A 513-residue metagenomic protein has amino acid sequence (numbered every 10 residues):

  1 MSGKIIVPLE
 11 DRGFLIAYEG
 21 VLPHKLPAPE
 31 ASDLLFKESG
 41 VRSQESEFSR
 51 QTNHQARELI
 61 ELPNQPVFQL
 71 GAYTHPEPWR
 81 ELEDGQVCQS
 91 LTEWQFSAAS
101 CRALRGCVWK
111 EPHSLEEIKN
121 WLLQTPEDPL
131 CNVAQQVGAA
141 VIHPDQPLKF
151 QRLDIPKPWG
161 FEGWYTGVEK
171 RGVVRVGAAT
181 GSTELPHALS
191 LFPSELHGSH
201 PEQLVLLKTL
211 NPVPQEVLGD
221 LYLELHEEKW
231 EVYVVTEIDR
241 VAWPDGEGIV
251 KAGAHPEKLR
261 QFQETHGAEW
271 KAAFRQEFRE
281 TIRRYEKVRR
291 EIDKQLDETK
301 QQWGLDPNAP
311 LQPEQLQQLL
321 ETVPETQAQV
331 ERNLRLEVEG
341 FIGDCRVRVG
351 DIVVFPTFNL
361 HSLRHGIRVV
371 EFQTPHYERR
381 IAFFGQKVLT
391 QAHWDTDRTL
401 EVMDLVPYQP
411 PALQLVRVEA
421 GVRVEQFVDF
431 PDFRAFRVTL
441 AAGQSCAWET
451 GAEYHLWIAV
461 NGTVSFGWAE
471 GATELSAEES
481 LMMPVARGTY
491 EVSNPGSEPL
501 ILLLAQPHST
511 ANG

Functional and structural regions predicted by a protein language model:
M1-F36, Q55-Q317, V388-P410, A435-R437: Transition-metal
K37-T52: Short polybasic linear motifs
L223-H226, E231-V234, D344-C345, I352-V353 (+4 more regions): His/acidic/aromatic-lined binding-pocket segments of jelly-roll/cupin-type domains and related regulatory beta-sandwich
E228, I238-V241, N359-E378, A472 (+2 more regions): Ligand-binding loop in jelly-roll beta-barrel domains
K300-C345: Intrinsically disordered, low-complexity acidic Ser/Thr-rich regulatory segments
L320-V338, V370-A412, S497-E498, L503-G513: Double-stranded beta-helix
I342-V354, W468-T489: Short acidic-glycine-tyrosine-enriched beta hairpin
R380-G451: C-terminal amphipathic alpha-helical segment
